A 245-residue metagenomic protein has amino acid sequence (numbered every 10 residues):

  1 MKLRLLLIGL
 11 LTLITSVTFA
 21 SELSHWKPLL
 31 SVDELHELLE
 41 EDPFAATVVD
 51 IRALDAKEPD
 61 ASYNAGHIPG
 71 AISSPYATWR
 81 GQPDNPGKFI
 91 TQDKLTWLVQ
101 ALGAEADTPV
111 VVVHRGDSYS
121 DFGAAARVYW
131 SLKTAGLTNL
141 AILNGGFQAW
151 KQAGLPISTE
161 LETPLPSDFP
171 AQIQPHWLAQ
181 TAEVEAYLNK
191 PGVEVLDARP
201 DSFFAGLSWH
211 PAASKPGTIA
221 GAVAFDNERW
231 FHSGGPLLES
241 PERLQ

Functional and structural regions predicted by a protein language model:
M1-L5: Positively charged n-region of N-terminal signal peptides that target proteins for export
L6-S16: Bacterial N-terminal signal peptides
F19-Q245: Cytosolic catalytic domains that perform sulfur/thiol-centered chemistry
